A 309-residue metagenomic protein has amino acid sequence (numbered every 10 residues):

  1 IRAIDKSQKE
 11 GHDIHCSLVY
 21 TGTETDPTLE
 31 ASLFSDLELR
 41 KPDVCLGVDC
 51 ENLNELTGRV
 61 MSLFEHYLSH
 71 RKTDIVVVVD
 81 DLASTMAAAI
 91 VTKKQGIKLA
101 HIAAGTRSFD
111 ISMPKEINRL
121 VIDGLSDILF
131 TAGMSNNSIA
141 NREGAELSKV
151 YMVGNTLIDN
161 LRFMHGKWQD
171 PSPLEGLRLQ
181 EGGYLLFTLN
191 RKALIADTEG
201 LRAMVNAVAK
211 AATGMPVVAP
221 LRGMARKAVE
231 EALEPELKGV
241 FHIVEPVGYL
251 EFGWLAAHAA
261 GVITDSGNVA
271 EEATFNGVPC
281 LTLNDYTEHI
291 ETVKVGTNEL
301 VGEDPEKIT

Functional and structural regions predicted by a protein language model:
I1-V217, A225-T309: Nucleotide-activated sugar donor-binding and catalytic core shared by glycosyltransferases and related lipid-linked
R222: Conserved C-terminal portion of the radical SAM core fold that forms the substrate/S-adenosylmethionine-binding
